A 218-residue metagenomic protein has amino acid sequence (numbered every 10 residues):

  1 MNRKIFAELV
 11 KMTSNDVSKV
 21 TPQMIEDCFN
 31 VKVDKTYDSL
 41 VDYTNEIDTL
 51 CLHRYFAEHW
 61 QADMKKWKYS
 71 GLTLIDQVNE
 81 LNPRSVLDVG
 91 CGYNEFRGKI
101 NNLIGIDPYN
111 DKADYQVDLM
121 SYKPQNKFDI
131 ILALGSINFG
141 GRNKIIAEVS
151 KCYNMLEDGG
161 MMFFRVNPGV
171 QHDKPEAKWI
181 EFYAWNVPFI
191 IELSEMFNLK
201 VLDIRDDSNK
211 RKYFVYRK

Functional and structural regions predicted by a protein language model:
N2-K123, M161-K218: Class I (Rossmann-like) S-adenosyl-L-methionine-dependent methyltransferase catalytic domain, capturing the SAM-binding
L132: A conserved beta-strand element that flanks and buttresses the S-adenosyl-L-methionine
G135-F139: Short catalytic micro-motifs in class I SAM-dependent methyltransferases
G141-N143: Short N-terminal helix/helix-N-cap motif within the alpha/beta-hydrolase-1
I146-D158: A short glycine-rich, Lys/Arg-flanked "PGG" loop and its adjoining helix->strand segment in the class I
